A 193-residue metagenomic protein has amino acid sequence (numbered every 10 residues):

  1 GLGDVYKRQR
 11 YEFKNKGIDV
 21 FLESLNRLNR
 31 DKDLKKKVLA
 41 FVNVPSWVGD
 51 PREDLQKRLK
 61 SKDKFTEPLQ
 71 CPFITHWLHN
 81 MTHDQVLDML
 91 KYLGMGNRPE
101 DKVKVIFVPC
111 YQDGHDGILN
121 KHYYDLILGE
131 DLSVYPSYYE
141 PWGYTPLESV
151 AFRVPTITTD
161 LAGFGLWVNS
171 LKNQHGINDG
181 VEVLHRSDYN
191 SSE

Functional and structural regions predicted by a protein language model:
L2-Y6: Short, small-residue-biased leader/transition segments that mark boundaries at the very start of proteins
R10-F13, S46-V48: Short donor-sugar binding/catalytic loops of nucleotide-sugar-dependent glycosyltransferases, especially enzymes
F13-R27: A conserved mid-protein helix/loop that constitutes part of the nucleotide-sugar donor-binding site
K16-D19, P51-L55, Y144-L147, V168-N169: A short acidic (Asp/Glu
R27-L39, G49, N97-E100, F152-I157 (+1 more regions): Secondary-structure transition/capping motifs at alpha-helix termini and the adjoining loop/turn into the next element
V42-D125, L132, V181-V183: Nucleotide-activated donor-binding/catalytic signature segment of Leloir-type glycosyltransferases, i.e., the conserved
P136-E193: Catalytic binding pocket for nucleotide-activated donors in carbohydrate/polymer assembly enzymes
